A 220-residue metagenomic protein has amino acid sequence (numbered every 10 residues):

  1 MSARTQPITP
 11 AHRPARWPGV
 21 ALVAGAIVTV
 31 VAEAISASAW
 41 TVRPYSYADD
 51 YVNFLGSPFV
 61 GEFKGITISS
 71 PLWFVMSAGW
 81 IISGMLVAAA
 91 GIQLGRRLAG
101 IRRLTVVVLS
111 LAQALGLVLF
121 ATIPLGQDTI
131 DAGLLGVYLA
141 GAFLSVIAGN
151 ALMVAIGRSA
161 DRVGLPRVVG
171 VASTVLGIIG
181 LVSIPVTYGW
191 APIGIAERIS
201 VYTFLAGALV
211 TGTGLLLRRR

Functional and structural regions predicted by a protein language model:
M1-P14: Short, Lys/Arg-rich, polar N-terminal cytosolic tail immediately upstream of the first transmembrane signal-anchor
R13-V42: N-terminal signal-anchor transmembrane alpha helix
A15-A24, L98-L111, L165-G170: Interfacial segments of alpha-helical transmembrane regions
V31-I35, L115-A132, L176-I193: C-terminal ends of transmembrane alpha-helices and the immediately adjacent extracellular/lumenal or cytosolic loop
P44-S69: Extracytosolic (periplasmic/ER-lumenal) interhelical loops and adjacent juxtamembrane/interface segments of multi-pass
G61-A99: Individual transmembrane alpha-helix segments
S110-A155: Membrane-proximal helix-loop-helix units in multi-pass membrane proteins
L152-R220: Terminal transmembrane helical module of multi-pass membrane proteins
